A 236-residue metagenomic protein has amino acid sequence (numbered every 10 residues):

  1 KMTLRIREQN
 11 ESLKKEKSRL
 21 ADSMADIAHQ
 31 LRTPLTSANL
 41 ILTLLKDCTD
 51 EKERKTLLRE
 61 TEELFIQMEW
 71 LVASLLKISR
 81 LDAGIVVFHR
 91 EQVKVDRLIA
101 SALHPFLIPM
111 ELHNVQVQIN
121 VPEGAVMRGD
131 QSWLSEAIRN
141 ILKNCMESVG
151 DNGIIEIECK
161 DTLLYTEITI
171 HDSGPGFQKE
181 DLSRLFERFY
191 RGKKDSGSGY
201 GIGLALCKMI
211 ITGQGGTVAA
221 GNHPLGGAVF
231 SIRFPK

Functional and structural regions predicted by a protein language model:
E63-L71: Short alpha-helical segment of the dimerization/phosphotransfer core of two-component systems
H89-Q92, E111, Q116-V126: Conserved catalytic submotifs in the C-terminal HATPase_c
N152-L164: Short beta-strand/loop element within the Bergerat-fold HATPase_c
D172: Acidic ATP/Mg2+-coordinating residue in the GHKL
F177-Y190: Short conserved segment of the HATPase_c
G203, C207: Short alpha-helical Gxxx[C/S/T] motif in the catalytic ATP-binding
G216-T217: Conserved glycine-rich
